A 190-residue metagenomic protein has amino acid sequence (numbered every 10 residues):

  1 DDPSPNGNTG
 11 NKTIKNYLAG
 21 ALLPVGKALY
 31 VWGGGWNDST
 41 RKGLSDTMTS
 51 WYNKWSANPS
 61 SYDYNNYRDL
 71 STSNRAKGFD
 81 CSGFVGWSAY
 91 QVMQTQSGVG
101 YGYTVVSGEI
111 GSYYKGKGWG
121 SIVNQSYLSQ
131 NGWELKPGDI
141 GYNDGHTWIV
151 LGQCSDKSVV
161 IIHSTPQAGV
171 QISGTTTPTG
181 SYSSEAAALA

Functional and structural regions predicted by a protein language model:
D1-K12, K136, G169, T179-A187: Polar low-complexity intrinsically disordered regions
D1-Q94: N-terminal capping segments
N16, L29, S61-N66, G100-G102 (+3 more regions): Intrinsically disordered, low-complexity N-terminal regions enriched in serine/proline/glycine with scattered basic
L18, L22-L23, L29, L44 (+8 more regions): Generic detector of leucine side chains in alpha-helical contexts
A21, M48-W51, E109-I110, W119 (+2 more regions): Generic structural signal of hydrophobic/aromatic residues within well-ordered alpha-helices of folded domains
K27-D46, Y64-A76, I140-L189: Glycine-rich catalytic cores of cysteine/serine-nucleophile enzymes that process amide/ester linkages in cell-envelope
T95-S173: ...with weaker cross-activation on analogous glycine-rich loops/strands in unrelated enzymes
